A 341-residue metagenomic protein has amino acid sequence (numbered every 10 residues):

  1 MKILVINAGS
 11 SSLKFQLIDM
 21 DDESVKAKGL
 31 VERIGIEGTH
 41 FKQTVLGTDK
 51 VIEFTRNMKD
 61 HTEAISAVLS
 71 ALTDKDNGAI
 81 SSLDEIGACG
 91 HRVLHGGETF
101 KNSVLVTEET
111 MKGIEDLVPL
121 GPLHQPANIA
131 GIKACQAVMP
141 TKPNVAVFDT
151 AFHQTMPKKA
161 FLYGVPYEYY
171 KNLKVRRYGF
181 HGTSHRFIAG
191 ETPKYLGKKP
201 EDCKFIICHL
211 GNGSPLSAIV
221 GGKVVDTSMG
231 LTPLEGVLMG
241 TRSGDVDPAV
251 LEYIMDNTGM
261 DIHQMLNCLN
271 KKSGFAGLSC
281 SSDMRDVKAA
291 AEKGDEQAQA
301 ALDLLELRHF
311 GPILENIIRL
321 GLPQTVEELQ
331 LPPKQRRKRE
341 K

Functional and structural regions predicted by a protein language model:
M1-L4: Extreme N-terminal starter segment of soluble prokaryotic enzymes
S12-M58, G230: Short glycine-rich, Thr/Ser-proximal phosphate-binding strand/loop in the N-terminal lobe of ATP-dependent enzymes
L72, D76-H124, V145, A151-A160: Short beta-strand-loop/turn "lid" adjacent to the catalytic site in phosphate-handling enzymes
H91, P122-Q125, P143-F148, I207-C208 (+2 more regions): General beta-strand structural signal in soluble alpha/beta enzymes
F152-D256: Glycine-rich phosphate-binding loop of actin/hexokinase-like ATP-binding domains
I188-Y195, D303-P312, R319: Phosphate/ATP-binding catalytic cores across multiple sugar-kinase/actin-like superfamilies, primarily ASKHA
N267, K271-C280, M284-P312: Adenine-nucleotide phosphate-binding core of ATP-dependent small-molecule kinases
L307-K341: C-terminal charged capping/lid subdomain of soluble metabolic enzymes
